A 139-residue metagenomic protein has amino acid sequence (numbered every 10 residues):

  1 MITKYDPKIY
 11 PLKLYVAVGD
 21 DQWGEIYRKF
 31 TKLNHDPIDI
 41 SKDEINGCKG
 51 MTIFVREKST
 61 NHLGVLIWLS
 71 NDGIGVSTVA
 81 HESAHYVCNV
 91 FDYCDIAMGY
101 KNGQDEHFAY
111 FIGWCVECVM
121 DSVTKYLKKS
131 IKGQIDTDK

Functional and structural regions predicted by a protein language model:
M1-L33: Charge-rich, low-complexity N-terminal segments
F30-I74, N89-V90: Active-site scaffold of zinc-dependent metalloenzymes
G73-S77, A97: Alpha-helical hydrophobic/aromatic positions enriched in membrane-embedded helices and signal peptides
V76, A80, D105-F108: Hydrophobic (often cysteine-bearing) scaffold residues that line and stabilize catalytic clefts of nucleotide/cofactor
S77-N89: Active-site recognition of the HExxH zinc-binding catalytic motif
N89-M98: Substrate-binding clefts and substrate-entry loops adjacent to catalytic sites of polymer-processing enzymes acting on
G99-I131: Post-HExxH zinc-binding segment in Zn-dependent metallohydrolases
K129-K139: Short acidic DE-rich linear segments
